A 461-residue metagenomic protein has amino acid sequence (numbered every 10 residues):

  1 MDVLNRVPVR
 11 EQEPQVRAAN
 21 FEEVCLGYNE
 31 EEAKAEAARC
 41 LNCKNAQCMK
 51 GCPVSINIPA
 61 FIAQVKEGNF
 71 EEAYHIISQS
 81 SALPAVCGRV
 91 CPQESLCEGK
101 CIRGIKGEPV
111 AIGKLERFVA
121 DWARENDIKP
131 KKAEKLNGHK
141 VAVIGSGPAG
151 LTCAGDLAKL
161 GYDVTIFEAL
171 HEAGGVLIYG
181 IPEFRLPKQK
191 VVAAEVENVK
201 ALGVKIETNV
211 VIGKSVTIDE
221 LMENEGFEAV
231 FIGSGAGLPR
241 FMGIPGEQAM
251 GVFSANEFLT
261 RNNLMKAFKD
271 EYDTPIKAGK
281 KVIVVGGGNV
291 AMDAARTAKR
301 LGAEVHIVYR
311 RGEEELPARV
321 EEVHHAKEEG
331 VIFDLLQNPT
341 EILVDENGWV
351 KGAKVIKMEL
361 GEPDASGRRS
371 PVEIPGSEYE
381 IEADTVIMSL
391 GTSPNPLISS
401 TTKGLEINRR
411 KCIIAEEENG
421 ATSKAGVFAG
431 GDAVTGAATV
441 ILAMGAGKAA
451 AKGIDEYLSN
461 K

Functional and structural regions predicted by a protein language model:
R17-E36, N57-R89, K106-A133, N262-N263 (+1 more regions): Ferredoxin-type iron-sulfur electron-transfer modules in oxidoreductases and energy-metabolism complexes
N42-E67, V86-V119, T165, E172 (+1 more regions): Iron-sulfur cluster-binding cysteine motifs and their immediate structural context in ferredoxin-like electron-transfer
E72, K135-L136, K140-I144, V196-I244 (+5 more regions): Feature captures the FAD/FMN-dependent oxidoreductase FAD-binding
V119-K135, V192-V211, P239-L301, N408-E418 (+1 more regions): Glycine-rich dinucleotide-binding loop and its adjacent helix/turn
H139-T165, A291-K299: N-terminal Rossmann-like FAD-binding beta1-loop-alpha1 element of flavoenzymes
D163-I166, L170-A201, I206-E207, A295-E341: Rossmann-like dinucleotide-binding cores of NAD(P)H-dependent redox enzymes
Q248-G279, P363-A437: FAD-site-proximal beta/loop scaffold in flavoenzymes
A433-N460: A conserved FAD-binding loop/helix module that cradles the flavin
